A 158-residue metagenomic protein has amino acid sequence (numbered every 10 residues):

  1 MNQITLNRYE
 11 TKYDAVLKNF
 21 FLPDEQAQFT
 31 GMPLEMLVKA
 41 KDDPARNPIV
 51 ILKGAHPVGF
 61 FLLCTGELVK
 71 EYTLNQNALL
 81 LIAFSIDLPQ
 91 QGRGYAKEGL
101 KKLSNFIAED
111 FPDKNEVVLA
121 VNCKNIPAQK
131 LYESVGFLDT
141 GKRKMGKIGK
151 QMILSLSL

Functional and structural regions predicted by a protein language model:
Q3-I4, R8-A83, D87-P89, F106 (+1 more regions): Acetyl-CoA-dependent GNAT
R46, G149-L154: Short hydrophobic/aromatic beta-strand or adjacent loop that forms the aromatic wall/cage of a ligand/substrate-binding
L80, S85, V118-A120, I153: Conserved beta-strand segments that form the floor/walls of ligand-binding pockets within enzyme and binding domains
D87-P89, R93, C123-K124: Active-site acidic-Proline motif in GNAT/NAT acetyltransferases
Q90, G94-K102: Conserved acetyl-CoA pyrophosphate-binding loop and the N-cap/start of the following alpha-helix in GNAT-like
K97, C123-G141: Conserved active-site alpha-helix within GNAT-family acetyltransferase domains
D113-Q129, M145-K150, L158: Conserved beta-strand-loop-alpha-helix junction that forms the acyl-donor binding cleft
